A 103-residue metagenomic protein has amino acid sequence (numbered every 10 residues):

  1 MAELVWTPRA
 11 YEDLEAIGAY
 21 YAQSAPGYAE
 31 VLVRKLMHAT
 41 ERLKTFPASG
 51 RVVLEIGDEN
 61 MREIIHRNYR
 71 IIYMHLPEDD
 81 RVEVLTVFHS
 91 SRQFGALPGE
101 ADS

Functional and structural regions predicted by a protein language model:
M1-M61, P77-E78, G95, A101-S103: Basic, Lys/Arg-enriched alpha-helical interface segments
E12, I71, H89: Active-site micro-motifs of SAM-dependent methyltransferase domains
E15, R70, E83: Active-site phosphate/pyrophosphate-handling residues
M61, N68-R70: Short hydrophobic/aromatic beta-strand or adjacent loop that forms the aromatic wall/cage of a ligand/substrate-binding
H66, M74-S103: Enriched for short, Lys/Arg-rich terminal
